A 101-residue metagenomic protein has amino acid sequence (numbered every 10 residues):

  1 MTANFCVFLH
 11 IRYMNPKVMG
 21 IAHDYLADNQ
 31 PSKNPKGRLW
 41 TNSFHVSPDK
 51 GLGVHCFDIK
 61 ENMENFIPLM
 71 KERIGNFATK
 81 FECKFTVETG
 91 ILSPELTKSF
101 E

Functional and structural regions predicted by a protein language model:
M1-L52, D58-E72, T79-E101: Short S/T/G/P-rich N-terminal loop/turn motif that feeds into the first structured element of a domain
